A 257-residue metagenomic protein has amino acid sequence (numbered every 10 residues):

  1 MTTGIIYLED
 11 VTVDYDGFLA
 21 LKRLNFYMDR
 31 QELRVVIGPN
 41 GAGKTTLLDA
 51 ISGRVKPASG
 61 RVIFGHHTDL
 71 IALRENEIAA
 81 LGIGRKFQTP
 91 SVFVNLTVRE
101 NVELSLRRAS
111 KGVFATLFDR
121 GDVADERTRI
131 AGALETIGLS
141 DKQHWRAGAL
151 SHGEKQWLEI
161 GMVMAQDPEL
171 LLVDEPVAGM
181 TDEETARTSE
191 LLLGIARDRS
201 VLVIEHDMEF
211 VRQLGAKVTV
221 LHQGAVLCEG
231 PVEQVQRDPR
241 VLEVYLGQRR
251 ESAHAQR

Functional and structural regions predicted by a protein language model:
T2-R257: Glycine-rich phosphate-binding loops of nucleotide-dependent enzymes
